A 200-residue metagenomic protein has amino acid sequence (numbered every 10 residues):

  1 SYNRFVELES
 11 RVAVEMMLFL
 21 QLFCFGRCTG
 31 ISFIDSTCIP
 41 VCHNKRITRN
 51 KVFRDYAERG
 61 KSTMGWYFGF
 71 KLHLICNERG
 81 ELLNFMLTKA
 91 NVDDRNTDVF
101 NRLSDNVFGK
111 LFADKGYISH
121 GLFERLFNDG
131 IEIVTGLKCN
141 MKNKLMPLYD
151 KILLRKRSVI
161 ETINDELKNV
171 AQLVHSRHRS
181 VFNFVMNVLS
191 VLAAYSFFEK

Functional and structural regions predicted by a protein language model:
S1-K200: Short alpha-helical elements
